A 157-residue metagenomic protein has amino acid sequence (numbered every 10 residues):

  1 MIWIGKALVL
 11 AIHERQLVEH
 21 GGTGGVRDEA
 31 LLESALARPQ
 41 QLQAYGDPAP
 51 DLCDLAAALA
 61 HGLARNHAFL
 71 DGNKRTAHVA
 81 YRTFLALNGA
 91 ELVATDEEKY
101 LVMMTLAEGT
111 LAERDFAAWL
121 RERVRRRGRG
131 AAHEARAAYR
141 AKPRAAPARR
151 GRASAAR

Functional and structural regions predicted by a protein language model:
M1-R157: FIC/Doc superfamily catalytic core
